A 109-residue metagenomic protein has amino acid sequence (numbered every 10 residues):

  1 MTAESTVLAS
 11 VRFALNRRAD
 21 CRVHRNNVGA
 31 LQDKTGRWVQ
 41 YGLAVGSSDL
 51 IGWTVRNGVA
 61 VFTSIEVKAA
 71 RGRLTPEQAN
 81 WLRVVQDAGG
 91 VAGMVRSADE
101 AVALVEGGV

Functional and structural regions predicted by a protein language model:
M1-V109: Catalytic phosphate/metal-binding cores of nucleic-acid and nucleotide-processing enzymes, i.e., regions that mediate
